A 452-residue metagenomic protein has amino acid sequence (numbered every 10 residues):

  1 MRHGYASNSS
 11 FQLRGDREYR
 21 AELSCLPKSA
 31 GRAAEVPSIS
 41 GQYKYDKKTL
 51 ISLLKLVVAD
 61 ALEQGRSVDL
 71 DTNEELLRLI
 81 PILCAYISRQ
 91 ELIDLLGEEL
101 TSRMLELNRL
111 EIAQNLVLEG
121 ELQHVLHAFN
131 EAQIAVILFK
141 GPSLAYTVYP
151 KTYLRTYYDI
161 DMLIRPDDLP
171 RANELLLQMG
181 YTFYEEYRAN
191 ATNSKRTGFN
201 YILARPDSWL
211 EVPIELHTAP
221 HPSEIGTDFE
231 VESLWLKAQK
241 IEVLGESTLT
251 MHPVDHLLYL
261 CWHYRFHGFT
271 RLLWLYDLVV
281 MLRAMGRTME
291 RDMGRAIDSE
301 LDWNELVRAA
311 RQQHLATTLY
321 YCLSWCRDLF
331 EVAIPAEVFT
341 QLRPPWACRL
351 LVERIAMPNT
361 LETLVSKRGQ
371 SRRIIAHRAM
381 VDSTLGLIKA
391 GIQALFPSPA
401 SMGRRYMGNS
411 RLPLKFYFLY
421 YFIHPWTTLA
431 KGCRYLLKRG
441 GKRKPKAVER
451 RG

Functional and structural regions predicted by a protein language model:
R2-Y158, I164-G452: Conserved NTP-donor binding/palm subdomain of two-metal-ion nucleotidyltransferases/polymerases, i.e., the charged
